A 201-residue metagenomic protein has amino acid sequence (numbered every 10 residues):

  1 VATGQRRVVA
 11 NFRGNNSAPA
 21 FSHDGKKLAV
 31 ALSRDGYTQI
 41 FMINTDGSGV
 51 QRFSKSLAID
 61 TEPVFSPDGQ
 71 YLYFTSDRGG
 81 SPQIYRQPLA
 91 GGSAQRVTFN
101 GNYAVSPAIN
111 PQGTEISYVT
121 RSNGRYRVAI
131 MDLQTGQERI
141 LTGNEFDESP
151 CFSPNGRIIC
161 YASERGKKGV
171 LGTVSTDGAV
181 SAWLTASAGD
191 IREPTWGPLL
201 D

Functional and structural regions predicted by a protein language model:
V1-D201: Sequence signature of WD/YWTD-type beta-propeller architectures
